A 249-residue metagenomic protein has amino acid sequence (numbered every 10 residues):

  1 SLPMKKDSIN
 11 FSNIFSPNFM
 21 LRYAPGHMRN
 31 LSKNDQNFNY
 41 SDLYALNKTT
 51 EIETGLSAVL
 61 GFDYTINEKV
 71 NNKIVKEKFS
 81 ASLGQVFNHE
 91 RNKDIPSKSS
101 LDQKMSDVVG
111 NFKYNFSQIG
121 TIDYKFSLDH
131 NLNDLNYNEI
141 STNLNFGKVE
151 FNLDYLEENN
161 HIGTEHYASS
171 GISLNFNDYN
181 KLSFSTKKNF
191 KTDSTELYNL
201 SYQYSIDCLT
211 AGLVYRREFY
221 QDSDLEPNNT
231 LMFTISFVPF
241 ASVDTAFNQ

Functional and structural regions predicted by a protein language model:
S1-Q249: Outer-membrane beta-barrel translocator/pore domains, especially the C-terminal barrels of Gram-negative outer-membrane
